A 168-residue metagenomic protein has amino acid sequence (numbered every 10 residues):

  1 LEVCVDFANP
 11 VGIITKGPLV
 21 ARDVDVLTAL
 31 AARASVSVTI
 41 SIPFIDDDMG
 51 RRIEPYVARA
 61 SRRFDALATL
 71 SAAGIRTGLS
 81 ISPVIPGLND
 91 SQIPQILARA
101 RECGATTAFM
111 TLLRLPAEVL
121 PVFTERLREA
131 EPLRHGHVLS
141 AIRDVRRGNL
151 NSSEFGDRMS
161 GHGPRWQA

Functional and structural regions predicted by a protein language model:
L1-L67, R76-S80, T107-T111: Core AdoMet radical
V5, S71, A98-R101: Non-catalytic positions within long, well-ordered alpha-helices that form the structural scaffold/packing of enzyme
I14-A21, I85-P94: Active-site glycine- and acidic-residue-rich loops that bind and position anionic ligands or nucleotide-like cofactors
S37-T39, A68-L70, D144-G148: Short hydrophobic/aromatic-rich motifs at helix boundaries and adjacent loops
F44-D46, I85, R114-A117: Feature marks short, surface-exposed loop/turn motifs that line or immediately flank catalytic pockets and channel
R52, G78, S82, F155-G161: Glycine- and acidic
D65, D90-A168: Auxiliary Fe-S-binding modules of radical SAM enzymes
